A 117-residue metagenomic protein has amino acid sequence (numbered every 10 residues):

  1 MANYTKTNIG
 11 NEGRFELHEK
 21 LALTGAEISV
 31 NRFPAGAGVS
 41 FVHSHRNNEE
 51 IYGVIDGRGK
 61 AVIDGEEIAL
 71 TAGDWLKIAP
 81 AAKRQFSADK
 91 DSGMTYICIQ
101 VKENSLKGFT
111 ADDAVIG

Functional and structural regions predicted by a protein language model:
M1-E27, F41, K107-G117: A short, N-terminal "cap"/entry segment at the start of jelly-roll beta-barrel domains of the cupin/DSBH fold
R14, S29-R46: Conserved short histidine dyad/triad with adjacent acidic residue
L23-T24, P34-G38, R58, K102-S105: Short, charged/polar surface micro-motifs in flexible loops or helix N-caps
R32-F33, S44-V62, V101: Short, conserved beta-strand element in jelly-roll/cupin
G38-V39, K60, L76, P80-F86: Histidine-centered metal-chelating micro-motifs
I51, R58-K60, E67, K83 (+1 more regions): Structural motif
G65-P80: Short acidic-glycine-tyrosine-enriched beta hairpin
P80-L106: Ligand-binding loop in jelly-roll beta-barrel domains
